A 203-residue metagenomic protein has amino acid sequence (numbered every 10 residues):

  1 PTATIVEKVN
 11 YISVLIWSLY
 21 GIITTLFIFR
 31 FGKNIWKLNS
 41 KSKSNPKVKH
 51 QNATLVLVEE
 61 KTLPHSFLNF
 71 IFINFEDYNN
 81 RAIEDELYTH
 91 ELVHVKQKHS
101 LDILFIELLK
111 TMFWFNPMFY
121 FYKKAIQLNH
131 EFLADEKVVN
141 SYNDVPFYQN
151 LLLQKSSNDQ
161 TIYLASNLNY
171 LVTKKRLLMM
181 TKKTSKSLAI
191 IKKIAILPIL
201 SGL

Functional and structural regions predicted by a protein language model:
P1-L203: Membrane-embedded and juxtamembrane structural elements of multi-pass membrane proteins
